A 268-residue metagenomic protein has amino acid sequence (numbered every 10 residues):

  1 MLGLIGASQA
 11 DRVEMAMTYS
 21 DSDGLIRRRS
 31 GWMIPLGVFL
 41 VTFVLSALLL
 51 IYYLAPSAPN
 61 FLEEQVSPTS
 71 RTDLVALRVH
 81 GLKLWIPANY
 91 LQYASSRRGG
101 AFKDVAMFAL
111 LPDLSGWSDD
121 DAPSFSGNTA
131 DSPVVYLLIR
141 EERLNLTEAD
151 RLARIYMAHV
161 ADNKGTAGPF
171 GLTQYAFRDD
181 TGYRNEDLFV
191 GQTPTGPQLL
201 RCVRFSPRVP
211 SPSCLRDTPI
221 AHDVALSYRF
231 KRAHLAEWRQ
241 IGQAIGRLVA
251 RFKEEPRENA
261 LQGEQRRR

Functional and structural regions predicted by a protein language model:
M1-M33: N-terminal Lys/Arg-rich, disordered targeting/topogenic segments
P35-P56: Hydrophobic membrane-insertion alpha-helices, especially the h-region of bacterial N-terminal signal peptides
L54-L74: Ser/Thr/Pro/Gly-rich low-complexity linker/stalk segments immediately outside membranes or between
L74-L82, P210-C214: Short aromatic-glycine motifs in intrinsically disordered, low-complexity regions
H80-D131: Extracytoplasmic/periplasmic/luminal assembly and interaction segments in envelope/secretory/respiratory proteins
Y90, R204-S206, F230-R232: A mature extracytoplasmic/lumenal domain signature
P123-V209: Non-cytosolic head/periplasmic domains of membrane-anchored proteins
V209-R268: Long, compositionally biased interface segments
